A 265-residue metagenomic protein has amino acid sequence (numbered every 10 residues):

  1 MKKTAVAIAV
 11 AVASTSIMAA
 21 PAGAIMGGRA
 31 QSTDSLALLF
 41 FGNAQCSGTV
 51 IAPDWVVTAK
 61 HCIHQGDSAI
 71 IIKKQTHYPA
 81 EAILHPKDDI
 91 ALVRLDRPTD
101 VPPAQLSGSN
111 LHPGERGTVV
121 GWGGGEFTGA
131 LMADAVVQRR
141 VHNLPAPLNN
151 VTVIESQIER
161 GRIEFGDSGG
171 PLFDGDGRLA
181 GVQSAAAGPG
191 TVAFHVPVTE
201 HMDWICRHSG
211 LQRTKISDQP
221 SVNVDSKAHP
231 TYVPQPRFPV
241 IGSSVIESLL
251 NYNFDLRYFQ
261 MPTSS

Functional and structural regions predicted by a protein language model:
M1-A24: Secretory targeting and sorting signals
A22-S32, G42-N43, V57, C62-V101 (+3 more regions): Conserved catalytic-core segment of clan PA serine endopeptidases
R29-A30, T49, N110-H112, F165: Generic structural signal for beta-strand residues in well-ordered domains
S35, C46-S47, A52, V56 (+6 more regions): Structural detector for hydrophobic anchor residues on beta-strands
A37-L39: Disulfide-rich extracellular ectodomains of metazoan secreted and cell-surface proteins
F41-N43, I163-G166: Short solvent-exposed loop/turn micro-motifs enriched in small/polar/acidic residues
Q45, I51-K60, S168-S265: C-terminal subregion of chymotrypsin/trypsin-like serine protease catalytic domains
P86-I163, A180, G188-G210: Chymotrypsin/trypsin-fold serine protease catalytic domain
